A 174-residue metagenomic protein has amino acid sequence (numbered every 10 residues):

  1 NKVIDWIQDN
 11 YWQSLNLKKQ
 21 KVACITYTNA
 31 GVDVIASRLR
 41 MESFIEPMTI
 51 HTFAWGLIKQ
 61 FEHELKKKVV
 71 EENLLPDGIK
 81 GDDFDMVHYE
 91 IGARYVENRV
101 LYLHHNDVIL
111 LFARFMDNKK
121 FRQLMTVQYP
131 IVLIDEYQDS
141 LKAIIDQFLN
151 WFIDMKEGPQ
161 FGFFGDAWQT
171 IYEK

Functional and structural regions predicted by a protein language model:
N1, D5, K142-K174: Conserved helicase motor core of SF1/SF2 NTP-dependent helicases
N1-H63: P-loop NTPase Walker
N10-S14, M116-K120, F152: Structural motif corresponding to the C-terminal cap of alpha-helices
L15-Q20, T126-V127, K156-G158: Short helix-terminating capping/connector loops at secondary-structure junctions
V22-Y27, I131-L133, F161-D166: Extended hydrophobic secondary-structure segments that form protein cores and membrane-embedded regions
D33-R38, L57, L141-I145, Y172-K174: A short acidic (Asp/Glu
T52, Q138, Q169: Short, glycine/acidic-enriched loop or turn micro-motifs at the edges of active sites
E62-E136, K142-Q147, E173-K174: Accessory N-terminal region flanking or inserted into the helicase ATPase core in nucleic-acid motor proteins
